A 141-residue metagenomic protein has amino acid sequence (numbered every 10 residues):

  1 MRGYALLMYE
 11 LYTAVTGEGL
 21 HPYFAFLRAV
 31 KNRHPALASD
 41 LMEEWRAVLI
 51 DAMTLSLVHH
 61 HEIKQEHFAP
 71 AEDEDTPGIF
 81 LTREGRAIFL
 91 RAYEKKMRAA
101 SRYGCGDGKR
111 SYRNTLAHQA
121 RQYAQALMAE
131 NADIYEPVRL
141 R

Functional and structural regions predicted by a protein language model:
M1-R141: N-terminal intrinsically disordered, cationic/polar leader segments that include organellar targeting peptides
